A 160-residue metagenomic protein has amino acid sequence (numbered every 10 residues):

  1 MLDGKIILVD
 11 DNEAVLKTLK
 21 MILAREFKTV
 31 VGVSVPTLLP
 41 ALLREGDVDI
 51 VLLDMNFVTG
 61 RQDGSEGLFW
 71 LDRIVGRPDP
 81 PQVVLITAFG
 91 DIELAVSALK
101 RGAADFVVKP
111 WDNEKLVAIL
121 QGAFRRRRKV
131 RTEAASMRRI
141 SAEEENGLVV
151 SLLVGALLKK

Functional and structural regions predicted by a protein language model:
E13-G32: Two-component/phosphorelay signaling modules centered on CheY-like receiver
F27-T37, A41-L42, Q62-D63: Short hydrophobic/Thr-rich beta-strand motif most characteristic of the beta2 strand and flanking loop of CheY-like
G46-L52, N56-F57: Active-site beta3 strand of CheY-like receiver
Q62-D79, S97: Short amphipathic alpha-helix used as the core "switch/output" element in two-component signaling
V107, W111-L120: C-terminal output helix
M137-K160: AAA+ ATPase active-site-proximal loops
